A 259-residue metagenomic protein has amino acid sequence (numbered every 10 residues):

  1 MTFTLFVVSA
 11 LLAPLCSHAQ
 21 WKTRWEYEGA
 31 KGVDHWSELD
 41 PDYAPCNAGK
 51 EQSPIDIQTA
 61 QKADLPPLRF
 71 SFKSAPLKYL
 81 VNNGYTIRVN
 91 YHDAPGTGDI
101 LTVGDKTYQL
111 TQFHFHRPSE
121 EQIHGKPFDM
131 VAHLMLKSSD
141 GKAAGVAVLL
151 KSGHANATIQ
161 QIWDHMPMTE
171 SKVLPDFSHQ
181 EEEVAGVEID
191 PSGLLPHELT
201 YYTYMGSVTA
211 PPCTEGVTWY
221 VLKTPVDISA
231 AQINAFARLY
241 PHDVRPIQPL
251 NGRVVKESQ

Functional and structural regions predicted by a protein language model:
T2-A13: Bacterial N-terminal signal peptides
L15-Q259: Alpha-carbonic anhydrase
